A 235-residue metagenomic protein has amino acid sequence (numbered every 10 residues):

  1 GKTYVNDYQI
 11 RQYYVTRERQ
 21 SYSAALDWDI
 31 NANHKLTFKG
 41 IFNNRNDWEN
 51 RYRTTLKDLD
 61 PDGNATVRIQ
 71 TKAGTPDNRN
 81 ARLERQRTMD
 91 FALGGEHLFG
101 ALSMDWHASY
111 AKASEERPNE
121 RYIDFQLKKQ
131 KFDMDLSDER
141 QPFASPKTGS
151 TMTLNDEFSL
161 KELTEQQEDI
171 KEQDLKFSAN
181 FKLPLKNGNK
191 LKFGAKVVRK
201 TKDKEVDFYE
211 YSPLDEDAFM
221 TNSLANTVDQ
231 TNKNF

Functional and structural regions predicted by a protein language model:
G1, F38, W106-A108, L191-A195: Membrane-embedded beta-strand positions of outer-membrane beta-barrel proteins
G1-T55, Q86-L93: Transmembrane beta-barrel wall of Gram-negative outer-membrane proteins
Y14-R19, T75, A81-R87, Q167-Q173: Short sequence motifs at beta-strands and strand-loop junctions characteristic of Gram-negative outer-membrane
A24-W28, L93-H97, F177-L183: Residues on the lipid-exposed face of transmembrane beta-strands in outer-membrane beta-barrel proteins
D29-N33, F99-L102, K186-G188: Outer-membrane beta-barrel channels and translocator barrels
T37-D62, G74, D105-H107, A113-Q130 (+1 more regions): Outer-membrane beta-barrel and related beta-rich outer-membrane complex signature in Gram-negative bacteria
F42-N46, F99, Y110-S114, Q166-D169 (+3 more regions): Transmembrane beta-strands of outer-membrane beta-barrel pores
D133-E162, P213-F235: Flexible glycine-rich, low-complexity coil/linker segments exposed to the extracellular/periplasmic environment
